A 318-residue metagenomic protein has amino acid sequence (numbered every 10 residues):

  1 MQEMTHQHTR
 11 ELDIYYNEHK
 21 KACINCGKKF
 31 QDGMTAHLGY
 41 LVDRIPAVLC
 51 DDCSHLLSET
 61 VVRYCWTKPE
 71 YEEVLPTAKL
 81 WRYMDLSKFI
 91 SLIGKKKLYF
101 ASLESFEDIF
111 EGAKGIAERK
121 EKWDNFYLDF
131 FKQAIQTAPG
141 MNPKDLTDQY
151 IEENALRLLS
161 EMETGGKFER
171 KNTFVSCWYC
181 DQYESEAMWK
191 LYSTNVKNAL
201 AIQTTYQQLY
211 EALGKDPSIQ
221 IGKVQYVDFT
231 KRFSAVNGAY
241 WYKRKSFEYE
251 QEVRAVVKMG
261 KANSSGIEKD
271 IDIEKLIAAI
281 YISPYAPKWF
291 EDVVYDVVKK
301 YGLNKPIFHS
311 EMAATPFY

Functional and structural regions predicted by a protein language model:
E3-H6, R10, Y16-R44: Short recognition patches in nucleic-acid-associated and regulatory proteins
E11, A36-H37, E252, E268: Short, acidic/polar N-cap/turn motifs at the starts of alpha helices
G27, D51-S54: Cys/His-coordinated zinc-binding microdomains
F30-G33, L57-V61: Cys/His-rich zinc-coordinating "finger/knuckle" motifs
D43-A47, E59-V62: Basic, glycine-/proline-tolerant helical and adjacent loop/strand elements that line or dock onto nucleic-acid
A47-V48, Q203: Short aromatic/basic micro-patch
V48-L49, Y281: Conserved beta-strand segments that form the floor/walls of ligand-binding pockets within enzyme and binding domains
S58-Y318: Partner-binding and oligomerization surfaces adjacent to conserved cores of proteins that assemble macromolecular
